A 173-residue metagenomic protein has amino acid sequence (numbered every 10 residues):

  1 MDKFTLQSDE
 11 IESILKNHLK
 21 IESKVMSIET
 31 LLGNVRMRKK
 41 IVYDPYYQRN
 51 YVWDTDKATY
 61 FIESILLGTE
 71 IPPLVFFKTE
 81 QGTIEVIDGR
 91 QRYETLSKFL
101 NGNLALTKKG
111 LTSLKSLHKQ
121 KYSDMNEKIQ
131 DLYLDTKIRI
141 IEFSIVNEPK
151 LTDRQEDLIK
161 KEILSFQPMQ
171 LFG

Functional and structural regions predicted by a protein language model:
D2-D9, I14-E22, P45-G173: Basic- and aromatic-enriched surface patches that contact anionic nucleotides/nucleic acids
E12-V42: N- or domain-start disorder-to-order transition segments that initiate the globular core
